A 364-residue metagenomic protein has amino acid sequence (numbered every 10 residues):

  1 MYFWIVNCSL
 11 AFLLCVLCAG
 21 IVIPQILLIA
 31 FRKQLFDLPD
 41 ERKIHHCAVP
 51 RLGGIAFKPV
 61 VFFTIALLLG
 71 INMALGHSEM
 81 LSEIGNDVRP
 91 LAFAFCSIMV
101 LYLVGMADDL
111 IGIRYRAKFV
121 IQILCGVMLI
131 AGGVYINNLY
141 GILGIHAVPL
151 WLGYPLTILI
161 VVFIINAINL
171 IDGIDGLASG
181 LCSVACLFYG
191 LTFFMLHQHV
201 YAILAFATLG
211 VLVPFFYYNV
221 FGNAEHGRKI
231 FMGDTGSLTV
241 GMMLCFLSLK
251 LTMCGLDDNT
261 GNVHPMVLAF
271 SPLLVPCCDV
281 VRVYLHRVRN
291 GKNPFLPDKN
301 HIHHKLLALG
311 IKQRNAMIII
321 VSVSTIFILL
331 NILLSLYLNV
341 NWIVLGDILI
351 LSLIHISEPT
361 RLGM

Functional and structural regions predicted by a protein language model:
Y2-Q34, K58-A74, E79-V88, A92-M99 (+2 more regions): Alpha-helical transmembrane segments
P39-L52, R228-G233: Juxtamembrane helix-capping/reentrant segments at transmembrane boundaries
V49-P50, E83-L91, G144-G153, A269: Short aromatic-rich membrane-water interface segments that cap or initiate transmembrane helices in multi-pass membrane
T64-L81, Y102-I113, A131-L143: Transmembrane alpha-helix boundary signature
V88-I123: Hydrophobic alpha-helical hairpins/lids featuring a short glycine-rich hinge
P155-A167, L177-A178: Function-critical hydrophobic alpha-helical transmembrane segments in multi-pass membrane proteins
